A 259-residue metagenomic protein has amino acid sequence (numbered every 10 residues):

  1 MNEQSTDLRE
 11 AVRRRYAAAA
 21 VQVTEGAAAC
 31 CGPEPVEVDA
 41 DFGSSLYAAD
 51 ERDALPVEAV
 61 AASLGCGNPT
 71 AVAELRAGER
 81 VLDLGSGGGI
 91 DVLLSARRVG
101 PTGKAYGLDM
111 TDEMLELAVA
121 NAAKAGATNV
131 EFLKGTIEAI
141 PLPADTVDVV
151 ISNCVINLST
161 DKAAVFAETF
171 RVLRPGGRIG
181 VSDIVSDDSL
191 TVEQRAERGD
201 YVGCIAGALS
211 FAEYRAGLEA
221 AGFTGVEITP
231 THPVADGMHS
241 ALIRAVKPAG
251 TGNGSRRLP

Functional and structural regions predicted by a protein language model:
P33-R80, D91-L94, R98: Conserved alpha-helix/loop element of class I SAM-dependent methyltransferases that forms part of the SAM/SAH-binding
A77, E138-V149: A short acidic, Gly/Pro-enriched loop at the edge of an enzyme's catalytic core that lines a small-molecule cofactor
T111-E113: Conserved SAM/SAH-binding beta-strand->alpha-helix loop
A125-E138: Conserved SAM-binding strand-loop segment of SAM-dependent methyltransferases
A163-R178: A short glycine-rich, Lys/Arg-flanked "PGG" loop and its adjoining helix->strand segment in the class I
S186-I205: Short, glycine-/aromatic-enriched active-site segment of Class I SAM-dependent methyltransferases
A206-A221: Short alpha-helix
A221-P259: Core SAM-dependent methyltransferase catalytic element
